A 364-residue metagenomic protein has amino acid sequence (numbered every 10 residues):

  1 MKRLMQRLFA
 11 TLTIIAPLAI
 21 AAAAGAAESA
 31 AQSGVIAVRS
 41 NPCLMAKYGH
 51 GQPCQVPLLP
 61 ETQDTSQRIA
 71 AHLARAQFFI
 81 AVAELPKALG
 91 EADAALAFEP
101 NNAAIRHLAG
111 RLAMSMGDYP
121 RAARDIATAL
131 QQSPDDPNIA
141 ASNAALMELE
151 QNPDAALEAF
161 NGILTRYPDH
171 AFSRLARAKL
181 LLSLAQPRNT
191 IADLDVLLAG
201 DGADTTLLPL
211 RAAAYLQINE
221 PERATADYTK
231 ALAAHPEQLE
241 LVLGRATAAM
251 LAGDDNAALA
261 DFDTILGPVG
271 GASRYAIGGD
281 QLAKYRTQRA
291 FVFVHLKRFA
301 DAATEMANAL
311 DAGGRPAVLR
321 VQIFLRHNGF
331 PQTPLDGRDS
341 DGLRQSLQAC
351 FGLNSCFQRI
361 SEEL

Functional and structural regions predicted by a protein language model:
A23-G90, A97: N-terminal leader/linker segments that initiate helical-solenoid repeat arrays
A74, L108, S142-N143, A176 (+3 more regions): Canonical tetratricopeptide repeat
A81, S115-M116, L149-E150, S183-L184 (+5 more regions): Register position in tetratricopeptide repeats
G314-V318, R326-L364: Short acidic, glycine/serine/threonine-rich helix-capping segments at coil-helix boundaries
